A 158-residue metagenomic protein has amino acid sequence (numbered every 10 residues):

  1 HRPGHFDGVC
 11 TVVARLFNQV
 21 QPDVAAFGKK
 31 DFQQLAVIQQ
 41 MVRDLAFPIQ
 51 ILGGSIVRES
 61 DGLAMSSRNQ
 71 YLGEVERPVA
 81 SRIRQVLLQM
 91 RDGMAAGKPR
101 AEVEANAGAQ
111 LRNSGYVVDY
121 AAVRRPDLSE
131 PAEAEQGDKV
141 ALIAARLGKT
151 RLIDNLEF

Functional and structural regions predicted by a protein language model:
H1-Y116, R124, L156: Nucleotidyltransferase catalytic core that binds NTPs
N106-F158: Phosphate/ribose-recognition catalytic cores of enzymes acting on nucleotide-derived substrates
